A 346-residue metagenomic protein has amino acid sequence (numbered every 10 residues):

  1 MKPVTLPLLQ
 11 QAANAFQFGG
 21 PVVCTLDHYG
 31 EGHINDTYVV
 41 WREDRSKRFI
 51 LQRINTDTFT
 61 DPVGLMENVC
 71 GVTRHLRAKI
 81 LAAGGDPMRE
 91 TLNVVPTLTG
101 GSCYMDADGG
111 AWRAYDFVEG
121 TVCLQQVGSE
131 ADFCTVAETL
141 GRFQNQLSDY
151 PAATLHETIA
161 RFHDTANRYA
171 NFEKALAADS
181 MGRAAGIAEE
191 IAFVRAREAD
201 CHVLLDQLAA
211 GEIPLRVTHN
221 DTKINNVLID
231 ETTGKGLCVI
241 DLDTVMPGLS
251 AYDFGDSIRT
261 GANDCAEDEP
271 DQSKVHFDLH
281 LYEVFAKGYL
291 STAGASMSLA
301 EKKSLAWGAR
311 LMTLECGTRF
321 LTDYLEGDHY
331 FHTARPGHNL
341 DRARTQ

Functional and structural regions predicted by a protein language model:
M1-D27: Juxta-kinase regulatory segment immediately upstream of eukaryotic protein kinase catalytic domains
P3, D27-E31, Q52-R53, F59-V63 (+6 more regions): ATP-dependent phospho-/nucleotidyl transfer catalytic cores
T25-K174, G248-S250, G261-A262, A266-S273 (+2 more regions): Conserved ATP-binding subdomain of kinase catalytic cores across diverse folds
D241: Conserved active-site aspartate in kinases
A251-G294, L311-Y330: Active-site activation/catalytic loop segments of kinase-like enzymes and analogous catalytic loops in related
R344-Q346: Amphipathic, Lys/Arg-enriched alpha-helical patches that create a basic surface for binding polyanionic ligands
